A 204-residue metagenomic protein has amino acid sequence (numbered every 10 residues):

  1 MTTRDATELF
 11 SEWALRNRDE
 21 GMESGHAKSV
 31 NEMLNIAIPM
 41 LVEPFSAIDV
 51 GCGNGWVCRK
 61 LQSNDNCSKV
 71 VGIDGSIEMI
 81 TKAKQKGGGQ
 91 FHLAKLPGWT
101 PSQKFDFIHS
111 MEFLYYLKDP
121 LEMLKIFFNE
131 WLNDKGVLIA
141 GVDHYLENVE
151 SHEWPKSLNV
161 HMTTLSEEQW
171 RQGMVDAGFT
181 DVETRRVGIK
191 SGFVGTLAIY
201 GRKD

Functional and structural regions predicted by a protein language model:
M1-M40, L146-E147: Conserved class I S-adenosyl-L-methionine
I48-G98: Class I SAM-dependent methyltransferase SAM/SAH-binding core
H109: A conserved beta-strand element that flanks and buttresses the S-adenosyl-L-methionine
L117-F127: A short, conserved alpha-helix within the catalytic core of class I
K135-D143: Conserved beta-strand signature within the Rossmann-like core of class I S-adenosyl-L-methionine
D143-H161: Short, glycine-/aromatic-enriched active-site segment of Class I SAM-dependent methyltransferases
M162-G178: Short alpha-helix
R186-D204: Core SAM-dependent methyltransferase catalytic element
